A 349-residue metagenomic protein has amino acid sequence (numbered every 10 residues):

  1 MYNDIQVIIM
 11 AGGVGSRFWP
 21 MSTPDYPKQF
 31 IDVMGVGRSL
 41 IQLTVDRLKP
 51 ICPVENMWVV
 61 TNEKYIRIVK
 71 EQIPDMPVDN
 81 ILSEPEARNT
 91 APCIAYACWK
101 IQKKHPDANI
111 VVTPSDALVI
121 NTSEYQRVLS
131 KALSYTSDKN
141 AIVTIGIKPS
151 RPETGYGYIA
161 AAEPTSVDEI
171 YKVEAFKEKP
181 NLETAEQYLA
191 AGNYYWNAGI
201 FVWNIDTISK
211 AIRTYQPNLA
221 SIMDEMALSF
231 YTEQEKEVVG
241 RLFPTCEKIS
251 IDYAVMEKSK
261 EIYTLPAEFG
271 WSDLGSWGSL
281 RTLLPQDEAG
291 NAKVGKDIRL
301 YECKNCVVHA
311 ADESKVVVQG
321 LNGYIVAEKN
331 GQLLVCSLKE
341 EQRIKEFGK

Functional and structural regions predicted by a protein language model:
M1-I9, R17-P24, G35-P114, I120-S130: Conserved N-terminal catalytic core of the sugar/cofactor nucleotidyltransferase
D4, I205-K349: Left-handed beta-helix
I9-A11, V60, V111-P114, T144-K148 (+2 more regions): Short beta-strand segments
I41, A97, D116, I159 (+3 more regions): Residue-level signal for inorganic ion chemistry
V59, L82-S83, V112, V143-I145 (+2 more regions): General beta-strand structural signal in soluble alpha/beta enzymes
T122-F243, Y263, E313, L338: Conserved core of the sugar-phosphate nucleotidyltransferase
